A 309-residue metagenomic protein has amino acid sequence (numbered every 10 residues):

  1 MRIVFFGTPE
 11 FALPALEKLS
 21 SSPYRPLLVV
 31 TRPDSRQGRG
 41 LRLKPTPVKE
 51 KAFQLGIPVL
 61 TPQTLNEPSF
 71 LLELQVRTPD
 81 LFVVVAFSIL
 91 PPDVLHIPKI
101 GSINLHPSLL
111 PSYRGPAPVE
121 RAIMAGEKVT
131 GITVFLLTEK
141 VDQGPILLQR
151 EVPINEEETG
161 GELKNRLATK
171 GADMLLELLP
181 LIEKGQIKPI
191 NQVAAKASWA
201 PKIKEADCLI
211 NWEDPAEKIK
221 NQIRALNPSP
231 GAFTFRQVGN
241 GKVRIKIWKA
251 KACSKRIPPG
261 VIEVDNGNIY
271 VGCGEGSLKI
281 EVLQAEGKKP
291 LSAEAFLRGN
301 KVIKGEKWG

Functional and structural regions predicted by a protein language model:
M1-R39: N-terminal Rossmann-like dinucleotide-binding module
T8-F11, Q63-N66, A86-I89, C253: Short beta->alpha connector loops
S22-R25, R32, L81-W199, K204-A206: Donor/substrate-binding cores of folate-linked one-carbon enzymes
S35-L55: N-terminal beta-loop-helix "entrance" segment that forms/cooperates in small-molecule cofactor or anionic ligand
L60: General small-molecule cofactor/ligand-binding pocket signal
E67-R77: Short amphipathic alpha-helix with an adjacent loop that forms part of the alpha/beta core around
A194-G309: Internal anion-binding site segments
